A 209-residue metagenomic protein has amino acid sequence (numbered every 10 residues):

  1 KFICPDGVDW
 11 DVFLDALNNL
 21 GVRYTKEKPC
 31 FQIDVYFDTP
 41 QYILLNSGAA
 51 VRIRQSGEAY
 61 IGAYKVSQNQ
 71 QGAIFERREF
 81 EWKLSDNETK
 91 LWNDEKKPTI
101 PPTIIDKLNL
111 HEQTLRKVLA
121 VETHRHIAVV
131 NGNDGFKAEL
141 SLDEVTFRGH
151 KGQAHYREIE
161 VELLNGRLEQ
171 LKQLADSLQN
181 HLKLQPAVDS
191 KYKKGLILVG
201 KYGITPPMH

Functional and structural regions predicted by a protein language model:
K1-H209: Phosphate-end processing signature that detects enzymes handling 5′-triphosphorylated RNA and polyphosphate
